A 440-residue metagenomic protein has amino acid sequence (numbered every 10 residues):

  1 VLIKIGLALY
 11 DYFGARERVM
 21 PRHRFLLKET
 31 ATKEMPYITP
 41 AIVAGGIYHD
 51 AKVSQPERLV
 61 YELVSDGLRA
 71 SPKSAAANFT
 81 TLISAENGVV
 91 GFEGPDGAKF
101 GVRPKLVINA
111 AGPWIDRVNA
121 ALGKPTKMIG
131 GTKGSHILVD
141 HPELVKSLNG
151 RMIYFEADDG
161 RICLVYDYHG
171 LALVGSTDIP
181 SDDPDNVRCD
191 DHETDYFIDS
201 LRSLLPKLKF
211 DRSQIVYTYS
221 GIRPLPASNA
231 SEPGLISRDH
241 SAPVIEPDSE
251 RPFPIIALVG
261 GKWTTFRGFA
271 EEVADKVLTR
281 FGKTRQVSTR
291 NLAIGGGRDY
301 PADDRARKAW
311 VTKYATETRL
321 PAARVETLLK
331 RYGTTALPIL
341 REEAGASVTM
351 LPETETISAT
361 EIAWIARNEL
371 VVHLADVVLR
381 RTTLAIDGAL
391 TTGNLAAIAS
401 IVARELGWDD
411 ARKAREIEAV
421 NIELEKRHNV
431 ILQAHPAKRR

Functional and structural regions predicted by a protein language model:
V1-E34, C163: Dinucleotide-binding Rossmann-like beta1-alpha1 core, especially the glycine-rich loop that anchors the ADP
R22, T32-S71, G101-V102, T177-D185 (+1 more regions): Helix-loop-beta segment of a Rossmann-like dinucleotide-binding subdomain
H23, R58-E62, A120, P125-V174 (+1 more regions): C-terminal catalytic lobe of FAD-dependent flavoproteins
A41-I42, R280-K283, L424-V430: Short arginine-rich
G46-L106, I198, R267: Helical element adjacent to the flavin cofactor pocket in flavoenzyme catalytic cores
D50-K52, T80-E86, G94-D96, L106 (+6 more regions): Short, flexible loop/turn elements at secondary-structure junctions
N109-K124: Flavin (primarily FAD) binding-site architecture
P301, G393-R440: Amphipathic terminal alpha-helices
